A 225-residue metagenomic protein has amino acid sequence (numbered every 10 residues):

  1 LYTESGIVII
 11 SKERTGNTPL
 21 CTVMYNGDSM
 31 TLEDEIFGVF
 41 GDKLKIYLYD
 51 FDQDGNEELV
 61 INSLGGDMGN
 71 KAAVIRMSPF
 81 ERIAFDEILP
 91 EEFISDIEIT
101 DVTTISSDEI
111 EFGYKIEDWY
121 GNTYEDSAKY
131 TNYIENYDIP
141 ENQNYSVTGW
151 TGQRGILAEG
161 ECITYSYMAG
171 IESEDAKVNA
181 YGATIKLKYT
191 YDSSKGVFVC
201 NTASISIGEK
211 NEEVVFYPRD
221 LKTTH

Functional and structural regions predicted by a protein language model:
L1, F80-D86, P90-H225: Acidic, small-residue rich beta-repeat scaffolds with periodic aromatic anchors
L1-D42, T224: Terminal domain-start segments
E4-I9, D50-L64, L157-Y167: Acidic/hydrophobic-patterned starts of short beta strands in beta-sheet-rich repeat architectures
S11-T15, N62-L64, I116: Beta-strand C-termini and the immediately following turn/loop, strongest in propeller blades
T18-L20, D67-R76, S173-V178, G182-K186: Structural motif
G41-L48, S95-I97: Repeated scaffold domains used in trafficking and secretory/extracellular systems, primarily beta-propellers
K43-L44, N56, V60, G69-K71 (+2 more regions): Short, surface-exposed coil-to-beta transition loops
D52-I97: Contiguous hydrophobic, core-forming segments of folded domains
